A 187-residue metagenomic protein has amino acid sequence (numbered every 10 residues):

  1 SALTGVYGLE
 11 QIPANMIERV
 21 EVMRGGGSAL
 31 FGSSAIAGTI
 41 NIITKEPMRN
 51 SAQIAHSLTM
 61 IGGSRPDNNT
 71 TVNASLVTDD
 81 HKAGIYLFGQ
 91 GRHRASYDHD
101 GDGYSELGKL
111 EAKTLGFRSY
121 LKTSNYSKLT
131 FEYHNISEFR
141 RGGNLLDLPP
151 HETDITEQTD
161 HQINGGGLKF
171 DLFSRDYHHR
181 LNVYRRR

Functional and structural regions predicted by a protein language model:
S1, G27-L30, R94: Short beta-strands and strand-coil junctions in structured, solvent-facing domains, enriched
S1-R24: Short acidic/polar hinge/loop motifs at secondary-structure boundaries that mediate gating or recognition
T4, N15-I17, A35-T39, S51 (+1 more regions): Extracytoplasmic
E10-Q11, L30, V77: A general structural signal for stabilizing positions within well-ordered secondary structure
S34-I36, P66-T70, E111-K113, D160-G166: Residues that define the transmembrane beta-barrel architecture of outer-membrane proteins
N41, R49-S57, N73-E157: Periplasmic-side early beta-strands and strand-to-turn transitions of outer-membrane beta-barrels
S51-M60, G91-R92, G166-L168, V183-R187: Transmembrane beta-strand segments that form the barrel wall of outer-membrane beta-barrel proteins
K122-E138, I155-R187: Face-selective signature of the C-terminal outer-membrane beta-barrel domain
